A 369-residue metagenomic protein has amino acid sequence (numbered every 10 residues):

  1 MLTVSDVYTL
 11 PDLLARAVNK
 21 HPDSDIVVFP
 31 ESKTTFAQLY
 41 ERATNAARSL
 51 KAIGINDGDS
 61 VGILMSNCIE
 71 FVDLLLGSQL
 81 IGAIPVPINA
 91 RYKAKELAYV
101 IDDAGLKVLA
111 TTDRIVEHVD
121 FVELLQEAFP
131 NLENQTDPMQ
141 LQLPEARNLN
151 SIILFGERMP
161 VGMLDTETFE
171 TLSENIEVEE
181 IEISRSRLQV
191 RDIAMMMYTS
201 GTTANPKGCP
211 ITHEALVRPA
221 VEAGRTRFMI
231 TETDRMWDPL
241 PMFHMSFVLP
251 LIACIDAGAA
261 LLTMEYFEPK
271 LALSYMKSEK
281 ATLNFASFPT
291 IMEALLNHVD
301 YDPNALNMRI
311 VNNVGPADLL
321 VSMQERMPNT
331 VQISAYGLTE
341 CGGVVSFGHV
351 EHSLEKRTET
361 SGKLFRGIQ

Functional and structural regions predicted by a protein language model:
L2-V7, P11, A15, D23-C68 (+5 more regions): Conserved AMP-binding/adenylate-forming core of the ANL superfamily
A47, D59-S60, S66-V86, A90-A94 (+7 more regions): A short helix-loop-beta submotif of the ANL/AMP-binding
L50-I55, S173-W237, L249, A257-A259: Conserved adenylate-forming
I53, A83-T168: Structural core segment of the AMP-binding/adenylate-forming
V61, S78, L109, I193 (+8 more regions): Conserved S/T- and glycine-rich ATP-binding loop of Class I adenylate-forming
M65-S66, V86-D102, D113-D120, P239 (+2 more regions): ATP-dependent adenylate-forming carboxylate-activation enzymes
E170-T171, D256, S278-S287, E293-T360 (+1 more regions): Gly/Ser/Thr-rich phosphate-binding loop
V217-R235, F243-L283, N297-H298: Conserved AMP-binding/adenylation subdomain of ANL enzymes
